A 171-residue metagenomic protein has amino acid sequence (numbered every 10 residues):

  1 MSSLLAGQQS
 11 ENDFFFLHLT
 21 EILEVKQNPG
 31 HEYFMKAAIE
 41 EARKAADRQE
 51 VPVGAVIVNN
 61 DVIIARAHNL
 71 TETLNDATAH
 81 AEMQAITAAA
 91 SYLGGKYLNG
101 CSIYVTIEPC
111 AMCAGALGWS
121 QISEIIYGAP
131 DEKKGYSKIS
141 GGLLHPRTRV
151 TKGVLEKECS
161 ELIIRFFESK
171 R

Functional and structural regions predicted by a protein language model:
S2-G7, E11-A45, P109, G115-R171: Zinc-dependent deaminase
N28, T71-E72: A short, polar/acidic, helix/strand-boundary loop motif
V53-V58: Short beta-strand scaffold segments in enzyme catalytic cores
N59-N60, T87, N99: A cytosolic small-molecule/anion-sensing beta-strand core signal
I64-T71, R147: Short beta->alpha transition motifs characteristic of CBS
A65-R66, E82-S91: Glycine/small-residue-rich phosphate/adenosyl-binding loop
T73-M83: A short, polar/charged loop-to-alpha-helix boundary motif
G95-I107: Immediate flanking context of iron-sulfur cluster ligation sites
